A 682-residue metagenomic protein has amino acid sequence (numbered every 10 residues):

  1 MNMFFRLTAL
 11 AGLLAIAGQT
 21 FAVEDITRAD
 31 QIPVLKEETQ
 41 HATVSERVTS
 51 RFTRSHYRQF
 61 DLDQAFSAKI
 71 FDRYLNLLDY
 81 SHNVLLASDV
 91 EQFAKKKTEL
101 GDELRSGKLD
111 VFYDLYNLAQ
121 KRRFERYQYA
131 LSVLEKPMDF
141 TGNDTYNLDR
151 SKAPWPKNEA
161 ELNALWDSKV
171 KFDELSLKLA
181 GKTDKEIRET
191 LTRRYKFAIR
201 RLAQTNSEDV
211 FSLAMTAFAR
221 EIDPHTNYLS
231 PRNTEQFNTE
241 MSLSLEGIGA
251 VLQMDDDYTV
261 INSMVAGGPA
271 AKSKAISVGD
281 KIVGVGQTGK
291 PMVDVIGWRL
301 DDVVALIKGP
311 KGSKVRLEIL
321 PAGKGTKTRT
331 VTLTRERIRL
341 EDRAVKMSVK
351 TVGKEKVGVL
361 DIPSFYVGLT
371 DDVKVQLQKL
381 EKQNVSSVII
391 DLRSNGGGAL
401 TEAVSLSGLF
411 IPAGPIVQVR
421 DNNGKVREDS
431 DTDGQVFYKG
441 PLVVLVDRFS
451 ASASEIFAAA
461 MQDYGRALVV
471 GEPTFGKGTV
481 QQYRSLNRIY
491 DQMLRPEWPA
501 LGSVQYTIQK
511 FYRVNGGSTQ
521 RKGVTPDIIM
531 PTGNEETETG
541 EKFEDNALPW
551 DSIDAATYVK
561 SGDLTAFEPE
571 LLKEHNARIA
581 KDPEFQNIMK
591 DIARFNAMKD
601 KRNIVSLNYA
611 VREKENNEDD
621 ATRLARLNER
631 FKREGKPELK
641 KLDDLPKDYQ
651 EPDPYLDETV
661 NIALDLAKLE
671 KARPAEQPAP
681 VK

Functional and structural regions predicted by a protein language model:
A17-Q19: N-terminal signal peptide c-region/cleavage motif recognized by signal peptidases
A22, K36-E37, S50-L62, R200-S207 (+6 more regions): Cleft-lining beta-strand/loop regions that shape enzyme active-site pockets
E24-P33, S45-Y57, K95-E99, R193-F197 (+1 more regions): Acidic/histidine-rich, surface-exposed loop or edge segments in extracytoplasmic proteins
T49-R58, F71-N83, T98-L109, N117-E135 (+14 more regions): Sec-exported extracytoplasmic/periplasmic mature domains
L77, T98, F112, N117-Q128 (+4 more regions): PDZ/PDZ-like domain segments forming the peptide/carboxylate-binding groove, activating on the N-terminal beta-strands
R122-G247, Q253-D256: Extended, domain-scale alpha-helical bundle/helix-rich regions
A180-R193, Y512-K682: Conserved functional hotspot residues or short segments at active or partner-binding sites across diverse domains
A453, G465, V470-T539: Polar, glycine-rich mid-to-C-terminal structural blocks that act as macromolecule-binding/assembly scaffolds
